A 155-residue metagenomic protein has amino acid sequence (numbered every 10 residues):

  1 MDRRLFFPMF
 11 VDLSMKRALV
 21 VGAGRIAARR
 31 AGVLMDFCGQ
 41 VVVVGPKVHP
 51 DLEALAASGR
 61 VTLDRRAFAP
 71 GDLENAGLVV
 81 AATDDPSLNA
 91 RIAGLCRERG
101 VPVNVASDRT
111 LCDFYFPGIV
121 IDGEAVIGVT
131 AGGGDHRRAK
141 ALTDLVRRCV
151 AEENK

Functional and structural regions predicted by a protein language model:
M1-L55: Hydrophobic, well-ordered beta-alpha structural blocks that scaffold small-molecule cofactor pockets
D12, P117-K155: Adenosine-phosphate binding glycine-rich loop
M15, E74-A76: Alpha-helix C-terminal capping/helix-to-coil transition sites in glycosyltransferase folds
R25-I26, P86-S87, G133: Residue-level detector of alpha-helix initiation sites
V41, L63, G100-V103: Hydrophobic beta-strand scaffold residues
G45, L63-A67, S107: Short loop/edge segments at beta-strand edges and connector loops that shape dinucleotide/nucleotide cofactor-binding
A56-E74: Glycine-rich, highly charged phosphate/nucleotide-binding loops
L78-T83, N89-Y115: ADP-ribose/adenylate-binding Rossmann-like module
